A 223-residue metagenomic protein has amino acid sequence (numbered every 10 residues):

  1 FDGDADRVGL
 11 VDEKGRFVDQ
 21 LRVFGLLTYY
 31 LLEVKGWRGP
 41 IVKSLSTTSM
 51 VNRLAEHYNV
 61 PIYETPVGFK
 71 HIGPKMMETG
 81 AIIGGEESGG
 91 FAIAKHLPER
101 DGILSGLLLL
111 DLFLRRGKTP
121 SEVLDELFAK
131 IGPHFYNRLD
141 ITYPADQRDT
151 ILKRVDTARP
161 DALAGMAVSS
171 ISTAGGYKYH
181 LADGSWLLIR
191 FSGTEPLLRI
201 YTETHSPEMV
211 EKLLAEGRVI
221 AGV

Functional and structural regions predicted by a protein language model:
F1-Y58: Replace "Mg2+/Mn2+-dependent" with "divalent metal-dependent
E33, W37-V223: Phosphate-binding and adjacent anionic-ligand microenvironments
